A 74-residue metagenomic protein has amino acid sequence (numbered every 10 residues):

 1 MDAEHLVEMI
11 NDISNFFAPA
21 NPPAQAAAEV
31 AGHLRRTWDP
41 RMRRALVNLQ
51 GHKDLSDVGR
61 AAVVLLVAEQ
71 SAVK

Functional and structural regions predicted by a protein language model:
M1-A24: N-terminal acidic leader/helix
E4-L6, A61-E69, V73-K74: N-terminal intrinsically disordered, cationic/polar leader segments that include organellar targeting peptides
A18-P22, R35, V47, G51: Amphipathic alpha-helical interaction elements
P19-P23, R43, A72: Intrinsically disordered or highly flexible coil/loop and linker segments, enriched in small and charged/polar residues
A26-H33: A short, structured beta-strand/loop element
R35-M42: Short alpha-helix boundary/capping elements
M42-L66: Short, charged early-sequence alpha-helical segments and their helix-coil boundaries
